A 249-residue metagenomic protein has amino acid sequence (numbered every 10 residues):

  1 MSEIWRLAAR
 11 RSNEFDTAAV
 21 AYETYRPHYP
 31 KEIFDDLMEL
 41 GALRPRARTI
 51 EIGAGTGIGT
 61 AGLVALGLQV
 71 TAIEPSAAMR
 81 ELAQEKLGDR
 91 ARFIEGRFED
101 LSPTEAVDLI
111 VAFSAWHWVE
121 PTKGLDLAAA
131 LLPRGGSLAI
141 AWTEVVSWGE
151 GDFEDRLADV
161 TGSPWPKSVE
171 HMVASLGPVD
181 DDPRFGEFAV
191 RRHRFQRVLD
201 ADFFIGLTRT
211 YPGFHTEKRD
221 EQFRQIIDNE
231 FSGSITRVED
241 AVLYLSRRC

Functional and structural regions predicted by a protein language model:
M1-R44: Conserved class I S-adenosyl-L-methionine
R48, T56-D100: Class I SAM-dependent methyltransferase SAM/SAH-binding core
E51: Class I SAM-dependent methyltransferase core
S102-I110: A short acidic, Gly/Pro-enriched loop at the edge of an enzyme's catalytic core that lines a small-molecule cofactor
L109-F113, P121: A short beta-strand submotif of the Rossmann-like class I SAM-dependent methyltransferase core that lines
A112-W116, A141: Residues lining the SAM
K123-A129, P133-F195: Conserved catalytic/acceptor-binding region of the Class I
A174-C249: Conserved Class I S-adenosyl-L-methionine
